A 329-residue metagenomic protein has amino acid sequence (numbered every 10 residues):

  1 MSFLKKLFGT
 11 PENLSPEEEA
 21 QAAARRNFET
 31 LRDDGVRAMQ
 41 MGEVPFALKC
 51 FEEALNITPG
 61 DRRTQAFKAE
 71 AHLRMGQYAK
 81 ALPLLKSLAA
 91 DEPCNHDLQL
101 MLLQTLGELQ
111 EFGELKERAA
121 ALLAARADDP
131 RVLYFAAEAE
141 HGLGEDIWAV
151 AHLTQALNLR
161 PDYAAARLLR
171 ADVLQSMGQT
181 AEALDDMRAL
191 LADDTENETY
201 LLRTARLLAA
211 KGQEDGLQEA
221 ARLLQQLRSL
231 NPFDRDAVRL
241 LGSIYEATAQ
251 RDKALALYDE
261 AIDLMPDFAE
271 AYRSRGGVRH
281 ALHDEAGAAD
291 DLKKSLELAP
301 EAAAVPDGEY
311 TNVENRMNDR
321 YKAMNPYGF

Functional and structural regions predicted by a protein language model:
Q21-I57, F67, R74, Q104-E108 (+2 more regions): Alpha-helical segment of the N-proximal tetratricopeptide repeat
M39, L73, G107, H141 (+4 more regions): Position-specific recognition of the canonical hydrophobic site in helix A of tetratricopeptide repeat
I57, D91-E92, A125, L159 (+4 more regions): Structural marker of alpha-solenoid helical repeat scaffolds
F67, M101, F135, L169 (+4 more regions): Canonical tetratricopeptide repeat
